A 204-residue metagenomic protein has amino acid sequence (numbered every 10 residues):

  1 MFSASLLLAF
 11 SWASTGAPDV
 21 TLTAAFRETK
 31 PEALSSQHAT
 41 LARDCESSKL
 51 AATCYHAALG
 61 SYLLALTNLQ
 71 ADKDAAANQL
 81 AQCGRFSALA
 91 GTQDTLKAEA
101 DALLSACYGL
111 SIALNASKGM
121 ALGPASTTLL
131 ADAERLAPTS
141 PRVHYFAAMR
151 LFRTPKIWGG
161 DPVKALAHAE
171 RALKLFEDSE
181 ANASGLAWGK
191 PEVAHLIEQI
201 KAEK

Functional and structural regions predicted by a protein language model:
F2-S11: Sec-dependent N-terminal signal peptides
T15-A24, S47-N68, T95-L114, T139-P155 (+1 more regions): Amphipathic alpha-helical repeat scaffolds of TPR domains
F26-A42, K73-F86, G119-T127, A165-L173: Helix-turn-helix repeat elements of alpha-solenoid scaffolds
C45-S48, S87, D94, L130 (+4 more regions): Alpha-helical junction/boundary sensor with strong preference for TPR arrays
G84-L136: Surface-exposed, polar helix/loop patches in the mature regions of secreted/periplasmic/lumenal proteins that form
G123, T127-A131, P141-R142, M149 (+1 more regions): Outer-membrane beta-barrel transmembrane domain signature
V163-L166, R171-K204: Terminal, low-structured helical/coil segments at or just beyond the last alpha-helical repeat
